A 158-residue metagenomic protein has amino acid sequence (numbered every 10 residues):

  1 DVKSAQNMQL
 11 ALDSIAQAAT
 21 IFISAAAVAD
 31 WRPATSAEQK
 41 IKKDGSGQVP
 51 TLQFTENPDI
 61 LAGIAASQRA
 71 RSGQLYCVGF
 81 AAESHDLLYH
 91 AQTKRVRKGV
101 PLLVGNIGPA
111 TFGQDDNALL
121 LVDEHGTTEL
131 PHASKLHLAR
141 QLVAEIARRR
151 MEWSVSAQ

Functional and structural regions predicted by a protein language model:
D1-Q158: A cross-family phosphate/adenosyl-ligand binding-site feature
